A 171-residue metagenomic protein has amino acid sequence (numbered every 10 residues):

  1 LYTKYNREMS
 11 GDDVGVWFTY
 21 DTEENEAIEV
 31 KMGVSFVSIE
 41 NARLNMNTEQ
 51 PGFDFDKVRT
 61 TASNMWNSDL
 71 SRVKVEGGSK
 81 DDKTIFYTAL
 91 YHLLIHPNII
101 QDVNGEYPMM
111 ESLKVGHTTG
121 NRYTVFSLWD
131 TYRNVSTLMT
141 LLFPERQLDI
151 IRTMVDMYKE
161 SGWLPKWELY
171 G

Functional and structural regions predicted by a protein language model:
L1-R122, D156-W167: Acidic/polar, glycine-enriched structural segments that form the non-catalytic walls/loops of the carbohydrate-binding
T88-Q101, T124-Q147: Alpha-helical support elements that line or immediately flank enzyme active sites and cofactor-binding pockets
T140, Y170-G171: Conserved short loop/turn motifs at secondary-structure junctions
E145-V155: Extended, well-ordered alpha-helical scaffold segments
